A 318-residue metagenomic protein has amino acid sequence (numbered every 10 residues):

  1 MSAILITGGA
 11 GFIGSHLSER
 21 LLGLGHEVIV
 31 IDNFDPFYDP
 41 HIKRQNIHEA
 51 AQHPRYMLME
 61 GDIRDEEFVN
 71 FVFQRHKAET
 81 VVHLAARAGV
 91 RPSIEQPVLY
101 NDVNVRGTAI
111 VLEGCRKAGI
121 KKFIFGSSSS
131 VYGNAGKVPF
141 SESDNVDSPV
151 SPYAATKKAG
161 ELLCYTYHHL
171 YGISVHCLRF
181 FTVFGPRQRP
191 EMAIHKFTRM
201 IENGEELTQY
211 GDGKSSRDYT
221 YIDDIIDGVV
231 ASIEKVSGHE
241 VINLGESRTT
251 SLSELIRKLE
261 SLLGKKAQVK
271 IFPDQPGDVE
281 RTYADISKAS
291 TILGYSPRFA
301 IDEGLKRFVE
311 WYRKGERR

Functional and structural regions predicted by a protein language model:
M1-V183, F299, K306: N-terminal Rossmann-like NAD(P)+-binding domain of SDR-like oxidoreductases, especially those catalyzing
H16, H41-Q45, F71, E95 (+4 more regions): Generic recognition of short, well-ordered alpha-helical segments
G23, G61, I201-R318: C-terminal substrate-binding subdomain of Rossmann-fold SDR/epimerase-dehydratase oxidoreductases
R64, A88-G89, Q188, T250-S251 (+1 more regions): Short alpha-helical
F68, L99, R106, N145 (+6 more regions): Residue-level recognition of oxygen-bearing side chains
V138-P139, P190-T198: A glycine/serine/threonine-rich, flexible loop-to-helix segment that serves as the NAD(P) cofactor-binding "lid"
A159, L163, Y167, F197 (+2 more regions): Hydrophobic alpha-helix immediately C-terminal to the catalytic Tyr-X-X-X-Lys motif of short-chain
